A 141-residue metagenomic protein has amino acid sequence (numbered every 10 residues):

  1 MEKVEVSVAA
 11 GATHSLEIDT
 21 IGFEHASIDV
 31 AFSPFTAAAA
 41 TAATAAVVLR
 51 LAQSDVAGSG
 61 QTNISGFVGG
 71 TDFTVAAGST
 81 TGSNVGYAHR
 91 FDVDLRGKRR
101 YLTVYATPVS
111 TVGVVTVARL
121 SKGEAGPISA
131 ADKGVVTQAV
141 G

Functional and structural regions predicted by a protein language model:
M1-G141: Surface-exposed, low-hydrophobicity beta-strand/loop segments enriched in small/polar/acidic residues
